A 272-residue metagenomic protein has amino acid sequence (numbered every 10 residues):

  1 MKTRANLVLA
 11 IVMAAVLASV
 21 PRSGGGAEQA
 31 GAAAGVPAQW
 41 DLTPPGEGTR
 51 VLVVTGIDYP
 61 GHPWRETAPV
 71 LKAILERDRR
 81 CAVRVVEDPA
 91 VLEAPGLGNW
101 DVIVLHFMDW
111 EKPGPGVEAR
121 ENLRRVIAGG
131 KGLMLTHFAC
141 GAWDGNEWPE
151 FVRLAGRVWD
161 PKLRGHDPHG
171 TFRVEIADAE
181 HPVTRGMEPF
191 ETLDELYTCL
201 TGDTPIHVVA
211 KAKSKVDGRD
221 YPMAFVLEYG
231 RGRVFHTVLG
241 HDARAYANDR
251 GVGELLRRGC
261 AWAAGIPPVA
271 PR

Functional and structural regions predicted by a protein language model:
M1-A5: Positively charged n-region of N-terminal signal peptides that target proteins for export
V8-S19: Bacterial N-terminal signal peptides
S19-Q29: Signal peptide processing junction and immediate N-terminal pro/mature segment of secreted/exported proteins
Q29-G46, E76-R77, V216-D220, Y229-R272: Extracellular ligand-binding/catalytic regions of CAZymes and related secreted enzymes and adhesion modules
A34-Q39, E76, A82, D160 (+1 more regions): Catalytic beta-strand/loop cores that center a nucleophilic Ser/Cys/Thr and support acyl-enzyme chemistry
L52-A142: Helical hinge/lid and interdomain linker segments adjacent to catalytic or ligand-binding clefts that mediate domain
D58-Y59, D109-W110, C140-A142, S214-V216 (+2 more regions): Short, solvent-exposed loop/turn segments at secondary-structure junctions
D109-G186: A glycine-rich, often tryptophan-bearing local segment used as a flexible ligand/cofactor-contacting loop or short
